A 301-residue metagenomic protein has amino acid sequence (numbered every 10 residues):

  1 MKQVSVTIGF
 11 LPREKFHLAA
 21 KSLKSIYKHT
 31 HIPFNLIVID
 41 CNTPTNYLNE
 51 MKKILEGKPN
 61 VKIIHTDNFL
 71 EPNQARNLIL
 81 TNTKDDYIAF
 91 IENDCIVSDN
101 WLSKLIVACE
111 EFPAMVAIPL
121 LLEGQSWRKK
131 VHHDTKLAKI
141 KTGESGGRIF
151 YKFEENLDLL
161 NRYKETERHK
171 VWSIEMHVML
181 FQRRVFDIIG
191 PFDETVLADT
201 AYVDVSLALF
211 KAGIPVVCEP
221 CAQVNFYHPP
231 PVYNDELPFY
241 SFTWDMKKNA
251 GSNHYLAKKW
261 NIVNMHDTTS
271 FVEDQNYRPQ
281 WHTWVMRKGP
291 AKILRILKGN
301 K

Functional and structural regions predicted by a protein language model:
G9, Q125, V131, L207-R295: Active-site-adjacent helix/loop segment of glycosyltransferases that harbors family-specific signature motifs
K24-P33: Short, acidic, metal-binding catalytic loop of nucleotide-sugar glycosyltransferases
D40-M51: A conserved acidic beta->alpha catalytic loop
T66-T83: Glycine-rich, basic loop-to-helix element that forms the pyrophosphate-binding segment of sugar-nucleotide handling
N73, S145-F181: A recurrent flexible, glycine/aromatic-enriched loop bordering the glycosyltransferase active site that acts as
I88: Short aromatic/hydrophobic "clamp" motif used to bind/position activated sugar donors
N100-G147: Conserved donor NDP-sugar-binding/catalytic core segment of glycosyltransferases
W172-G190, T195-Q223: A short, conserved alpha-helix in the catalytic core of glycosyltransferases
